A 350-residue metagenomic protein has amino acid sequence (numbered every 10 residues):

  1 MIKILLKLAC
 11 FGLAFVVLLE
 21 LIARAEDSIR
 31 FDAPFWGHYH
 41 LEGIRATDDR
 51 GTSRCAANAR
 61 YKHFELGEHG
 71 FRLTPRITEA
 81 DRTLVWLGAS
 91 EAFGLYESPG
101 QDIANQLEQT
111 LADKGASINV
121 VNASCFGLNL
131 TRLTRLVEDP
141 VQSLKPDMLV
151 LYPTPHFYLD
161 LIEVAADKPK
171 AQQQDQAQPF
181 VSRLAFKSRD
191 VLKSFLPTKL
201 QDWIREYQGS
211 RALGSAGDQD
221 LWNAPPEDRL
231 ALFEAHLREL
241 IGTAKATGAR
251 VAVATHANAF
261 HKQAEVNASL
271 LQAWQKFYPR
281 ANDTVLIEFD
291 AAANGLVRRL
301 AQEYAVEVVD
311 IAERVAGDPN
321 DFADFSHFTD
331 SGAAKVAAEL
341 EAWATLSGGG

Functional and structural regions predicted by a protein language model:
L5-K7, F233, A293, V306-E307 (+1 more regions): Histidine-centered active-site loop/cap adjacent to the catalytic His in serine esterases/O-acetyl transfer systems
K7-A23: Hydrophobic membrane-insertion alpha-helices, especially the h-region of bacterial N-terminal signal peptides
L21-F35, L161, Q263: Helix-to-loop transition at the C-terminal end of transmembrane segments
I29-T110, K114, V315-P319: Membrane/wall-proximal cationic-aromatic binding patches
A59-R60, A80-V85, E91-D190: Conserved SGNH/GDSL esterase-like catalytic core that processes O-acyl groups on lipids and polysaccharides
S90-E97, N122-F126, N223-L230, D283-I287 (+1 more regions): Second-shell loop/turn segments in exported
N122-S124, T255-H256, D310-A312: Residue-level recognition of beta-strand->loop/alpha-helix junctions
T154-R298, A316-P319: Serine-dependent acyl-ester chemistry module
